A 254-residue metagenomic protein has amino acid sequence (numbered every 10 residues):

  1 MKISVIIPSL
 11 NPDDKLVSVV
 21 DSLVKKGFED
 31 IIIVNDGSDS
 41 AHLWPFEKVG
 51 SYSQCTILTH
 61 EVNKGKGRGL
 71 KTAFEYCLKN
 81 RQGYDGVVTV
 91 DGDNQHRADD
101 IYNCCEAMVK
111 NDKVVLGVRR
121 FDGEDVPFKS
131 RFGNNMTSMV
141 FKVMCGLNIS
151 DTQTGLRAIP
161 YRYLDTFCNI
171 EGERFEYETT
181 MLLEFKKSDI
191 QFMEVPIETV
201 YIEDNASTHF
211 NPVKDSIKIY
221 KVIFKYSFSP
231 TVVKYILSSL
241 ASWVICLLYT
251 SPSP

Functional and structural regions predicted by a protein language model:
N11, D36-S38, K64, A73: Conserved short acidic donor-positioning loop in nucleotide-sugar-dependent glycosyltransferases
N11-K25: Short, well-formed alpha-helical segments that are part of the catalytic scaffolds of diverse glycosyltransferases
E29-S38, L58-H60: Short beta-strand/loop segment that forms part of the nucleotide-sugar
N35-W44, N94: A conserved acidic beta->alpha catalytic loop
E61-K64, R68-K79, A98-F175, I202-F210 (+1 more regions): Acceptor/aglycone-binding surface of glycosyltransferases and processive sugar-polymer synthases
Y84-D93: Short beta-strand-to-loop acidic/aromatic patch adjacent to the donor-nucleotide binding site
E173, L183-V200: Catalytic donor-sugar/metal-binding loop of nucleotide-sugar-dependent glycosyltransferases
Y249-P254: Conserved small/polar residues in nucleotide/adenosyl-binding loops
